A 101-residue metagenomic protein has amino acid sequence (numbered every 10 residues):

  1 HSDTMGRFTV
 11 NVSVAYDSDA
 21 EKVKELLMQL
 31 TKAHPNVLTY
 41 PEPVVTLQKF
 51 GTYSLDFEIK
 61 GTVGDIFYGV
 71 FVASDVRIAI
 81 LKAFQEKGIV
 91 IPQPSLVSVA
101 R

Functional and structural regions predicted by a protein language model:
H1-R7, Y53-S54: Short, flexible turn/loop "capping" segments at secondary-structure junctions
T4-Y16: Short glycine-/aliphatic-rich beta-strand segments at the starts of folded cytosolic domains
V14-S18, M28, K32, L38-R101: Solvent-exposed, non-transmembrane regulatory segments of membrane-associated proteins
V23: Acidic-enriched catalytic cores of C-N bond-cleaving enzymes acting on peptides and small amides
